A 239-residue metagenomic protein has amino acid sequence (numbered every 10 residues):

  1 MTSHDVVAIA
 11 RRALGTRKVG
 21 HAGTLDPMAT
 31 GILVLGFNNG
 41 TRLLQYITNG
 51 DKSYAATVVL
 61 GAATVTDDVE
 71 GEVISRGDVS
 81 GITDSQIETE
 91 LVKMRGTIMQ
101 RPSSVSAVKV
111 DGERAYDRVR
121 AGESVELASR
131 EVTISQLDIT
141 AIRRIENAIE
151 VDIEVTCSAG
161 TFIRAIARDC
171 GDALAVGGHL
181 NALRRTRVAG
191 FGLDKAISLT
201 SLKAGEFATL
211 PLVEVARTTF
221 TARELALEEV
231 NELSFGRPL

Functional and structural regions predicted by a protein language model:
M1-H21, L25, A29, A148-E150 (+2 more regions): Accessory RNA 3′-end/elbow-binding domains used by RNA modification enzymes
R12-G15, V34, V125-A167, D172-A175: The conserved catalytic core of RNA pseudouridine synthases
K18-T48, D117: Glycine/acidic-rich beta-strand-loop module
L35, A56, G112, I166 (+1 more regions): Residue-level signal for inorganic ion chemistry
Q45-L60, V125-I139: Structural signature of FAD isoalloxazine-binding scaffolds in flavoprotein oxidoreductases
Y46-Q100: Acidic, low-complexity central loop/insert segments
T64, G96, A128, I142-E146 (+1 more regions): Short, conserved beta-turn/loop elements at beta-strand boundaries and strand-helix junctions
V105-S106, V110-S135: Extended alpha-helical targeting/anchoring segments, especially N-terminal organellar/secretory targeting helices
